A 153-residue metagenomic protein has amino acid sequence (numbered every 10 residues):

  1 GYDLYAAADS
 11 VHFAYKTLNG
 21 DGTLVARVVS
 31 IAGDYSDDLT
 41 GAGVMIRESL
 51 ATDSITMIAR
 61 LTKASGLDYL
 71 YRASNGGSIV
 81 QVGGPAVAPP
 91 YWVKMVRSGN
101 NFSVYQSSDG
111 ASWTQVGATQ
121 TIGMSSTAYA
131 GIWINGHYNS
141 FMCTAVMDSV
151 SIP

Functional and structural regions predicted by a protein language model:
G1-P153: Extracellular glycan-recognition regions
